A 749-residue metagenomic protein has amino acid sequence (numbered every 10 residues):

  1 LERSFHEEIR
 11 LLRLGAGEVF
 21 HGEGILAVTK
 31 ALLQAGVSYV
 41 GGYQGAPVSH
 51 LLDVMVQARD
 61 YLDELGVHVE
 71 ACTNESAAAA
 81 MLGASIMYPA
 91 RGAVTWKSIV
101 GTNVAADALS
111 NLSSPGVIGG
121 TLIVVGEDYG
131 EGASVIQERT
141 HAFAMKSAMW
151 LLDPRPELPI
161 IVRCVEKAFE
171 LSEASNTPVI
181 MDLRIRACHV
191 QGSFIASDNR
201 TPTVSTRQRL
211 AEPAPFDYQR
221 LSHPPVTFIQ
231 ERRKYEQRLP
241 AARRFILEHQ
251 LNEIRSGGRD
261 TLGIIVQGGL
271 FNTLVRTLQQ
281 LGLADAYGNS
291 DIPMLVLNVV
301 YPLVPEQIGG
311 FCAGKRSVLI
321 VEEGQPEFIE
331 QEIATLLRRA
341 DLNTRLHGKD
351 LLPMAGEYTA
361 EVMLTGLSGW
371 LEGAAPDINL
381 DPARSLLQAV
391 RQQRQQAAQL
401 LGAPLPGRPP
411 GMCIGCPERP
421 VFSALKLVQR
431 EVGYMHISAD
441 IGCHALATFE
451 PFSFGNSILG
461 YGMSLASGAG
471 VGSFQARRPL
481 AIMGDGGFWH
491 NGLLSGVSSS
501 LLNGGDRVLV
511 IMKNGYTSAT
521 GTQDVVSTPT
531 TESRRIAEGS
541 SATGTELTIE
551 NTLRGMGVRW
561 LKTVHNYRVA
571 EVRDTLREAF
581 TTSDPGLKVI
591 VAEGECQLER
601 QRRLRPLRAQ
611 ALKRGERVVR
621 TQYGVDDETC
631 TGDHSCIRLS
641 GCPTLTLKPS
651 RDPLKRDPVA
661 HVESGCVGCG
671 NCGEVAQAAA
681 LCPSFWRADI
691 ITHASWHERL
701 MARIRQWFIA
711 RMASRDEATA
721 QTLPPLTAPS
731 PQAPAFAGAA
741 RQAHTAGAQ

Functional and structural regions predicted by a protein language model:
L1-I25, T29, R155-E418, N566 (+4 more regions): Flexible, low-complexity linker and terminal segments
L1-L158, R186, G257-T261, R339-R478: Thiamine diphosphate
L51-V54, M81-A84, V104-A108, E131-R139 (+17 more regions): Short acidic, glycine/serine/threonine-rich loops at helix termini
D60-A71, S114-G126, V204-P213, L502-G515 (+3 more regions): A glycine-rich helix N-cap at a beta->alpha junction
D128-P178, R184, P213-R220, V226 (+3 more regions): Conserved thiamine diphosphate
A133, T448-V589, Q601: Thiamine diphosphate
R614-E628, A678-Q749: Intrinsic disorder at enzyme termini
